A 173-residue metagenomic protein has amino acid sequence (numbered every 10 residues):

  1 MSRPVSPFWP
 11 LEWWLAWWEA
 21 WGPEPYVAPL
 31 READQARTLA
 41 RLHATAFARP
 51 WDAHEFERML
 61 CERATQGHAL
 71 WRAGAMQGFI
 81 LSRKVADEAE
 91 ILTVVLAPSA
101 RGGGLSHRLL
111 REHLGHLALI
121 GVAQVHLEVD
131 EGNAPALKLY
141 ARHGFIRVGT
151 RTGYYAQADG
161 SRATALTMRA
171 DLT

Functional and structural regions predicted by a protein language model:
S2-F8, T65, Q124, D130 (+1 more regions): Conserved catalytic core of the tyrosine transesterase superfamily
F8, W13-G103, H107-I120, R169-T173: Acetyl-CoA-dependent GNAT
R58, G132, Y155: Positions that flank functional sites
A86, G104, R108, E131 (+2 more regions): Residues at secondary-structure transition points
A97-R111, A118-I120, Q124-V125, D130-K138 (+2 more regions): Conserved glycine-rich acetyl-CoA-binding loop
E128, I146-R162: Conserved catalytic-core motifs of GNAT/GCN5-like acyltransferases
